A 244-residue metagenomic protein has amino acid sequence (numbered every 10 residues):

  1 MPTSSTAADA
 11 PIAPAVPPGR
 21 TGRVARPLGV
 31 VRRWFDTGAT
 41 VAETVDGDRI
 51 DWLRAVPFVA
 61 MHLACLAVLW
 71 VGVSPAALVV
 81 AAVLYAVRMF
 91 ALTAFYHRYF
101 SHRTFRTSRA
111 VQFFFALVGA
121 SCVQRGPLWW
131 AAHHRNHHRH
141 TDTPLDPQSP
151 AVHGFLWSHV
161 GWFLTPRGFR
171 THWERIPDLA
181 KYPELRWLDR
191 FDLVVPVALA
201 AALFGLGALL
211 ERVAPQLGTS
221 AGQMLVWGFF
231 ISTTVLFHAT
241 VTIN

Functional and structural regions predicted by a protein language model:
M1-N244: Non-catalytic, topology-defining segments of multipass membrane proteins
